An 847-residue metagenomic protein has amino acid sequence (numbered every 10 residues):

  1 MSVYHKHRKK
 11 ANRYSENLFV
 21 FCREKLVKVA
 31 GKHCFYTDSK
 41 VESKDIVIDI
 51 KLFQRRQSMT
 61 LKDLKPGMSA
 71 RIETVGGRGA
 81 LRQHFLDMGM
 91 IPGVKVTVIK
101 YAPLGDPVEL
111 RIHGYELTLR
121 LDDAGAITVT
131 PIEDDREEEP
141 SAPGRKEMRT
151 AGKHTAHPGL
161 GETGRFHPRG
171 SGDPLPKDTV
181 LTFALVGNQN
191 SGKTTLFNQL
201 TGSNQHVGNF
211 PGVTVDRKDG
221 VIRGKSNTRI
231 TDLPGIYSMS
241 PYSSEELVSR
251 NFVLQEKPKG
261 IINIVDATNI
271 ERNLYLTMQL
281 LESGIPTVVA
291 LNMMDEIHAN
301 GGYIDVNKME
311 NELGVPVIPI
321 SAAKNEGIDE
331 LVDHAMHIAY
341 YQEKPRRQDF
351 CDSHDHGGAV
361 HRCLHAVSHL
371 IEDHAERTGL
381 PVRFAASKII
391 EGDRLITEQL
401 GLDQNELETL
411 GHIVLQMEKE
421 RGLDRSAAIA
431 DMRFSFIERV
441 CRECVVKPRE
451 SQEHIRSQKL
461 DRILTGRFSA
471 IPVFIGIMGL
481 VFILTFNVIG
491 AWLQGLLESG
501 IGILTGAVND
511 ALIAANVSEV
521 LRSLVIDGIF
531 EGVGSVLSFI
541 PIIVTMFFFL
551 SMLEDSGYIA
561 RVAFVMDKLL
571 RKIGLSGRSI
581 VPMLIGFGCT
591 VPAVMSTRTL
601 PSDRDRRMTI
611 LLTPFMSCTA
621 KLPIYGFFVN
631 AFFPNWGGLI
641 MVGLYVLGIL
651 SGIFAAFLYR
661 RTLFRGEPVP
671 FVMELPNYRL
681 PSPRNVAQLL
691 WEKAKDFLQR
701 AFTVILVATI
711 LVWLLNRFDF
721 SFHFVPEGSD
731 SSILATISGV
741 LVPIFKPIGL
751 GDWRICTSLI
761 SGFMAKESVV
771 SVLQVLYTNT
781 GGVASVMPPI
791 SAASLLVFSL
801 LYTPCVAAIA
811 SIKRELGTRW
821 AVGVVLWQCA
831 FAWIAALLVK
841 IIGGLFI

Functional and structural regions predicted by a protein language model:
A156-S238: Conserved G1/Walker A P-loop phosphate-binding module
R250-P316: Conserved C-terminal guanine-recognition region of P-loop GTPase G domains, centered on the G4
I297-D349: Canonical P-loop GTPase G-domain recognition
Y341, Q348-A515, H723-F724, S729-L734: Extended helical scaffolds that flank P-loop GTPase cores
E420, D424-A428, K447, V488-I529 (+4 more regions): Extended, low-charge hydrophobic alpha-helical regions
V473-L484, M546-S551, V629-A631, L644-L658 (+3 more regions): Hydrophobic core segments of alpha-helical transmembrane domains in multi-pass membrane transport and ion-translocation
S499, I503-A507, A560-T590, R665-L689: Juxtamembrane inter-helical linkers in multi-pass membrane proteins
F615, T619-V642, A807-G817, L838-I847: Transmembrane helix-loop junctions at the membrane interface of multipass transporters and ion channels
